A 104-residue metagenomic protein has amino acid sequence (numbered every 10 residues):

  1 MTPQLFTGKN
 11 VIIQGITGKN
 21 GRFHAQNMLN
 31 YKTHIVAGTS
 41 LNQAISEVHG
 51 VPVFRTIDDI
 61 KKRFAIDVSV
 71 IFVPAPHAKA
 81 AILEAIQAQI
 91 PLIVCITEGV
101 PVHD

Functional and structural regions predicted by a protein language model:
M1-G8, D58: A short, basic/flexible loop-to-alpha-helix module at the beginning of a structural domain
T17: N-terminal Rossmann NAD(P)H-binding glycine-rich loop of SDR-like oxidoreductase domains
G21: N-terminal Rossmann-fold NAD(P) dinucleotide-binding loop
Q26-V48: NAD(P)-binding Rossmann-fold cofactor-contacting core
K32-T33, A88-L92: A short helix->loop->beta-strand "cap" motif at the edges of active sites that frequently abuts
P52-I57: Short acidic-hydrophobic, aromatic-tinged amphipathic segments that line or gate anion-handling sites
D58-A81, L92-C95: Rossmann-like NAD(P)-binding element
E98-D104: Rossmann-fold NAD(P)-binding glycine/threonine-rich loop
